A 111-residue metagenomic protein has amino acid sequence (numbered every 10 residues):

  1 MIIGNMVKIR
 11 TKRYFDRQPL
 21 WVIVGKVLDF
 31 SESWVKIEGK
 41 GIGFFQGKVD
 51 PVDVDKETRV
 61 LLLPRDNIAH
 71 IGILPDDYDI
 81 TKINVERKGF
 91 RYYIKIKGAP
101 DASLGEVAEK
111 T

Functional and structural regions predicted by a protein language model:
M1-T111: Conserved RNA-binding domains used in RNP assembly and mRNA/RNA metabolism
